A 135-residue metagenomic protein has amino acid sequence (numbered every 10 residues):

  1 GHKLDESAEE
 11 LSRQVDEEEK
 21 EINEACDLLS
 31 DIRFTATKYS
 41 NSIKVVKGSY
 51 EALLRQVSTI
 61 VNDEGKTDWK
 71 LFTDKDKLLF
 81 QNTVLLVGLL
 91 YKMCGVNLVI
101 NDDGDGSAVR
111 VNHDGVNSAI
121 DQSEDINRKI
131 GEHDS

Functional and structural regions predicted by a protein language model:
G1-S135: Bilayer-penetrating membrane-interaction modules that drive fusion, pore formation, and translocation
